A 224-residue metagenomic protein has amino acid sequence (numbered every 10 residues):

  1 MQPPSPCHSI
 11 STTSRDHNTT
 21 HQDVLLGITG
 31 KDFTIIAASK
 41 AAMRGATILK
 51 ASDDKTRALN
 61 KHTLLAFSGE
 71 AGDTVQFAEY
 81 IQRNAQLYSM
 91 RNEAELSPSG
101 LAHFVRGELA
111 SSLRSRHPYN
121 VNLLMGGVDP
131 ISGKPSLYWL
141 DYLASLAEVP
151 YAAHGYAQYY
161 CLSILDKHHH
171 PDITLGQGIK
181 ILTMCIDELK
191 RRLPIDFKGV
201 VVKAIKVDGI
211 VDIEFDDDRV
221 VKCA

Functional and structural regions predicted by a protein language model:
M1-A224: Long, low-complexity N-terminal extensions
